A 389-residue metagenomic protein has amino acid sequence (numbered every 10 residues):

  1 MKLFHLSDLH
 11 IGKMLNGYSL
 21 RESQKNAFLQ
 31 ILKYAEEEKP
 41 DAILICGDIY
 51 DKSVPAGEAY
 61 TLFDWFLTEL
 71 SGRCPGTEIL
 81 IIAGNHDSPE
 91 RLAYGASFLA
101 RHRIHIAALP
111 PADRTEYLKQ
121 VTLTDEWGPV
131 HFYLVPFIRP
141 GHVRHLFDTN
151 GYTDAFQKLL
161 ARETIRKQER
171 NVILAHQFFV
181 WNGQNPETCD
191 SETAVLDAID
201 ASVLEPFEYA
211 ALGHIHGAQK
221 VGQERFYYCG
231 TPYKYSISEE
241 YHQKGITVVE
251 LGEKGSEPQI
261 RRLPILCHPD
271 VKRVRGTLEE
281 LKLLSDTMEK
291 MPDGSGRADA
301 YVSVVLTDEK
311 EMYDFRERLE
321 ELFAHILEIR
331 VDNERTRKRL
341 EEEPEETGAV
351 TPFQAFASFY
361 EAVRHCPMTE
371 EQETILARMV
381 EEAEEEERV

Functional and structural regions predicted by a protein language model:
M1, K39-D41, T77, G128 (+2 more regions): Short coil/turn segments at beta-strand junctions that form active-site/ligand-binding loops
M1-T68, P75-G76, I173, E373-T374 (+2 more regions): N-terminal active-site segment of His-dependent metallophosphoesterases
D8, F28, D48, F63 (+7 more regions): Divalent metal-coordination and catalytic microenvironments
E37, L251-V389: Accessory, non-catalytic peripheral segments of nucleic-acid enzymes
E38-K39, C74, R166-Q168, F323: A structural signal for short coil/turn segments at secondary-structure junctions
P55, A83-Q223: His/Asp/Glu-rich metal-coordinating catalytic cores of metallo-dependent phosphodiesterases/hydrolases acting on
G72-E78, E169, F207: A short helix->loop->beta-strand "cap" motif at the edges of active sites that frequently abuts
A201-L204, E208-R273: A conserved active-site cap/scaffold subdomain adjacent to cofactor or substrate pockets
